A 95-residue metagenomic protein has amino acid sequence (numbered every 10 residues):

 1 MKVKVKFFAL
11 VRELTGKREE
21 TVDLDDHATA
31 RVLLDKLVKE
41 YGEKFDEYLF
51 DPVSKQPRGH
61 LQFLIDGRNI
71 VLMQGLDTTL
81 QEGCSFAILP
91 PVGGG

Functional and structural regions predicted by a protein language model:
M1-G94: Ubiquitin-like/PB1-type beta-grasp interaction modules and other compact soluble beta-rich domains
